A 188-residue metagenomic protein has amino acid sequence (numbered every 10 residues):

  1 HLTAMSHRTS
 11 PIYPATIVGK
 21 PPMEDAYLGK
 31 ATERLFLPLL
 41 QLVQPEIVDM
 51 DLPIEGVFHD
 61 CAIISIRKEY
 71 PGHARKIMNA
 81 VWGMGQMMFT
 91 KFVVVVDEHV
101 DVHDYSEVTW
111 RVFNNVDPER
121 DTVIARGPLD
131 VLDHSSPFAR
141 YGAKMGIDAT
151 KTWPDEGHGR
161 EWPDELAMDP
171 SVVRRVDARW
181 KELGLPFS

Functional and structural regions predicted by a protein language model:
H1-S188: Charged, compositionally biased interaction regions
